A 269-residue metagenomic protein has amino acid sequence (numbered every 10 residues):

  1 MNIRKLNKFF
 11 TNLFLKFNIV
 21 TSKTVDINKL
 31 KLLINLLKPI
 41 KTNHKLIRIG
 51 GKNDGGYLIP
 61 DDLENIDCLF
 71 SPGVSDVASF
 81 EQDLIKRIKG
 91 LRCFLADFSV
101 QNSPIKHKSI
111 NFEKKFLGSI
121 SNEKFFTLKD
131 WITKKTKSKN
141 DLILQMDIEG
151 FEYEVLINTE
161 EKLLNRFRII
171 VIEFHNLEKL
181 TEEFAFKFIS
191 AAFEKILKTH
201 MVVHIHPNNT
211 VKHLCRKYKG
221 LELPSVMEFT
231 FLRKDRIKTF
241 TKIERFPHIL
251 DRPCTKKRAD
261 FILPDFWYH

Functional and structural regions predicted by a protein language model:
I3-L63, D67-F70, V77, E113-K114 (+2 more regions): Rossmann-like AdoMet/SAM-dependent catalytic core
D76-I88: Conserved SAM-binding loop of SAM-dependent methyltransferases across substrates and taxa, primarily the Class I
L95-S103: Short, polar loop motifs at secondary-structure junctions
S109-I110, L142: Short, conserved active-site loop motifs that form the nucleotide-linked donor/cofactor pocket
K115-S119, D147: Conserved acidic residues
L144-F151: Switch II (G3) loop of P-loop NTPases
R166-L177: Conserved beta-strand signature within the Rossmann-like core of class I S-adenosyl-L-methionine
